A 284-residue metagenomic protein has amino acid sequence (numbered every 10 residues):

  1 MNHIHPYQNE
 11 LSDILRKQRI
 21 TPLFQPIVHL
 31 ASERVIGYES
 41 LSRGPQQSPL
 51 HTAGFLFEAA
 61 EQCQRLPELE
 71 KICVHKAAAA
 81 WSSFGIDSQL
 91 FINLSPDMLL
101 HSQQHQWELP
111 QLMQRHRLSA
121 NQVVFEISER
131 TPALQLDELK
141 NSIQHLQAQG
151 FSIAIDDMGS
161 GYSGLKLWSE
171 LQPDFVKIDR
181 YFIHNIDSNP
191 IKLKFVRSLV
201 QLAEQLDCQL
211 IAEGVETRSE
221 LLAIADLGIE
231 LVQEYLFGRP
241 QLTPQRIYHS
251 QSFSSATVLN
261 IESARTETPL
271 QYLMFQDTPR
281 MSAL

Functional and structural regions predicted by a protein language model:
M1-R19, L30-R34, R43-P49, I127-A133 (+1 more regions): EAL-family c-di-GMP phosphodiesterase catalytic domain
F24-L41, Q47, N93-H101, Y162: Sensory/regulatory domains in signal-transduction proteins
P49-E58: PAS and related sensory helical modules
Q64: Catalytic-site/binding-pocket detector for metal-dependent nucleotidyl cyclases and the c-di-GMP signaling machinery
P67-E138: Catalytic core of bacterial c-di-GMP phosphodiesterases, primarily the EAL and HD-GYP domains, capturing alpha-helical
E70, L139, K192, V196: Short, conserved glycine- and acidic-residue-centered signature motifs in active-site or ligand-binding loops
G85-L90, L118-V123, Q149-S152, D174 (+2 more regions): Short, well-ordered coil/turn segments that N-cap beta-strands
M113, K140-G150, R197-E204, A225: Surface-exposed amphipathic alpha-helices with a cationic face
